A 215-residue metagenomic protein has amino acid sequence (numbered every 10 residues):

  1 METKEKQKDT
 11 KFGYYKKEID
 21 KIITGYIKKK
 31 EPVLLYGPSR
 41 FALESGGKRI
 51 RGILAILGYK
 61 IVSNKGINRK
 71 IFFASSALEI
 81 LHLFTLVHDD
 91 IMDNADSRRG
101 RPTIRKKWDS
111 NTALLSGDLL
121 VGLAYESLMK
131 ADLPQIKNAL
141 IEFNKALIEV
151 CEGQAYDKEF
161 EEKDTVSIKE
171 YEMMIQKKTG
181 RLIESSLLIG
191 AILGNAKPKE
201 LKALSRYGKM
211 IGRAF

Functional and structural regions predicted by a protein language model:
M1-K21: Long, acidic, intrinsically disordered low-complexity segments
Y14, E18, T24, K28-F215: Mg2+-dependent prenyl diphosphate-binding active-site environment of isoprenoid biosynthetic enzymes
